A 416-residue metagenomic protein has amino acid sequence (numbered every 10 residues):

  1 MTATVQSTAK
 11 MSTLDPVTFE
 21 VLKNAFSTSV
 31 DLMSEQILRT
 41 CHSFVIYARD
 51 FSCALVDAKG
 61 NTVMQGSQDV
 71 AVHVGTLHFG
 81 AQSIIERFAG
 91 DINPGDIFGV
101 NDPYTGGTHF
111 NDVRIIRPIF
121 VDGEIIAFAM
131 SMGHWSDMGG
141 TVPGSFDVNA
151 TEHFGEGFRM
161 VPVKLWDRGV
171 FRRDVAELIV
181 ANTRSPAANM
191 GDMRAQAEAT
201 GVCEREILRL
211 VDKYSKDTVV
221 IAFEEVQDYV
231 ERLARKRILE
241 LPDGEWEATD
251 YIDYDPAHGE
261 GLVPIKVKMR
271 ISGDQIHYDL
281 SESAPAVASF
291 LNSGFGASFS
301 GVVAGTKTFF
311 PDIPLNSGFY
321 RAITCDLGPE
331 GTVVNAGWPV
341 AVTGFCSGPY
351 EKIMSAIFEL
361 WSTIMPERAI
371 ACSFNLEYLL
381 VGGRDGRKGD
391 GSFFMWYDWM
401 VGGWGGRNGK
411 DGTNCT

Functional and structural regions predicted by a protein language model:
T2-P94, G99-V121, I125-T416: Glycine/proline-enriched, intrinsically flexible loops and inter-domain linkers
